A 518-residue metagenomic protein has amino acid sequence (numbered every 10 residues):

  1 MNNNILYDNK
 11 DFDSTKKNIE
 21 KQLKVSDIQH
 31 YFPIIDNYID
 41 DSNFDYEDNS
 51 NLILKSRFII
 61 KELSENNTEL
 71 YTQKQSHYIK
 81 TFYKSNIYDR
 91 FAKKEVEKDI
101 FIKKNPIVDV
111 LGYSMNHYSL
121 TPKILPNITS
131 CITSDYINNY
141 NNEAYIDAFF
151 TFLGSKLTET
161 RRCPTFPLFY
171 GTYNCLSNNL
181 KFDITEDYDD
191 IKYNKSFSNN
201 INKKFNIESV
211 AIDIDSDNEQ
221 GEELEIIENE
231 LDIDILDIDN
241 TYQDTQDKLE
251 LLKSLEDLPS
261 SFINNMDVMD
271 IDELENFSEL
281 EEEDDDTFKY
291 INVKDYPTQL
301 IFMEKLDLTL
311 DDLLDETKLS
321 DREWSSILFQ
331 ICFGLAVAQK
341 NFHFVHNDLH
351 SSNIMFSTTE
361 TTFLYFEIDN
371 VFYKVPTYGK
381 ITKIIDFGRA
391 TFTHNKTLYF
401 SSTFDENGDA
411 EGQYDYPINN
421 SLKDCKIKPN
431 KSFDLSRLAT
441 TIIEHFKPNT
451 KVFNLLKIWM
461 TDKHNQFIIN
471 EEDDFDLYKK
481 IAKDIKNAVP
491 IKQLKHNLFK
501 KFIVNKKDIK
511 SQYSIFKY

Functional and structural regions predicted by a protein language model:
M1-N51, Y414-Y518: Helical subdomain adjoining the active site within ATP-dependent kinase catalytic cores
L23-N116: ATP-binding glycine-rich phosphate-binding loop
V96-I100, C163-L168, P297-I301, F329 (+4 more regions): Core residues of folded domains in eukaryotic genome-function proteins
N105-D109, N174-S177, L306-L308, T361 (+2 more regions): Conserved beta-strand elements of beta-rich interaction domains across eukaryotes, especially beta-propellers
V108-T160: The N-lobe alphaC helix and its flanking beta3-alphaC-beta4 segment of protein kinase-like domains, centered on
L111-I124, P164-R322, H394-T397: Conserved structural core of kinase catalytic domains
G154-T158, L255, T317-H346, S351 (+1 more regions): Conserved kinase catalytic-core helix
K253, H350-P429: Catalytic activation segment of kinase domains across protein kinase-like and atypical kinase folds
